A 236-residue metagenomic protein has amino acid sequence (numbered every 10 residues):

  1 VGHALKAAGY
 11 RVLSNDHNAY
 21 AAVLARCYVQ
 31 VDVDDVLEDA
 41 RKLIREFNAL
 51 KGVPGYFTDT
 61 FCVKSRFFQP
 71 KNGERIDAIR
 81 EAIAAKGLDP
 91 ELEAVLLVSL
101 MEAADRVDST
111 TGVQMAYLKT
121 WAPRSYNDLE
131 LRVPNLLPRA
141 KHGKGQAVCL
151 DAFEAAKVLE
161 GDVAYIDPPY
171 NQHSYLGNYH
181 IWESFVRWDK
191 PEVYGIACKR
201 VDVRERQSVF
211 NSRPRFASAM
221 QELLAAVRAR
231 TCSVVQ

Functional and structural regions predicted by a protein language model:
V1, L5, V12-N15, A155-A156 (+2 more regions): Conserved catalytic-core segments centered on acid/base and nucleophilic motifs
V1-K42, H173-R187: Conserved S-adenosyl-L-methionine
A4, V23-C27, A78, S99 (+1 more regions): Residue-level signal for well-ordered alpha-helical scaffold segments within enzymatic catalytic domains
R11-L13, Q146, G161-A164, C232-V234: Beta-sheet entry/capping signal
Y20, A25-A78: Conserved phosphoryl-transfer catalytic core
D59-N178, D189-R206: SAM-dependent nucleic-acid methyltransferase catalytic core
R206-Q236: Conserved Class I SAM-dependent methyltransferase catalytic core
